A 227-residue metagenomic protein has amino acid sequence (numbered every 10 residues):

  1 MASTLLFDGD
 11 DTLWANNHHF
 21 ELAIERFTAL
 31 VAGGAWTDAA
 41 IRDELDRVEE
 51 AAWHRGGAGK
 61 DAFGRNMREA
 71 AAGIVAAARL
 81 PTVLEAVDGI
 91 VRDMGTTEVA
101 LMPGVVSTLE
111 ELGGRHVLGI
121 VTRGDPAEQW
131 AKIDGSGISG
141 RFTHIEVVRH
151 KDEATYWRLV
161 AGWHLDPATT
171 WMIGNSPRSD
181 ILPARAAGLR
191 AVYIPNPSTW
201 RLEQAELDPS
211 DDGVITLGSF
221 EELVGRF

Functional and structural regions predicted by a protein language model:
M1-E44: Active-site neighborhood of HAD-like aspartate-dependent phosphohydrolases
M1-S3, V106, E110, D125-F227: Asp-based, Mg2+/Mn2+-dependent phosphohydrolase catalytic module
G33-T37, A76-A78, G137-R141, H164: Short helix-capping segments at alpha-helix termini
D43-D93, E111: A metal-dependent, Asp-based hydrolase signature
G95-E110: Active-site periphery "cap/insert" segments of enzyme catalytic domains
R115-H116, G188: Glycine-centered short loops/turns at secondary-structure junctions
